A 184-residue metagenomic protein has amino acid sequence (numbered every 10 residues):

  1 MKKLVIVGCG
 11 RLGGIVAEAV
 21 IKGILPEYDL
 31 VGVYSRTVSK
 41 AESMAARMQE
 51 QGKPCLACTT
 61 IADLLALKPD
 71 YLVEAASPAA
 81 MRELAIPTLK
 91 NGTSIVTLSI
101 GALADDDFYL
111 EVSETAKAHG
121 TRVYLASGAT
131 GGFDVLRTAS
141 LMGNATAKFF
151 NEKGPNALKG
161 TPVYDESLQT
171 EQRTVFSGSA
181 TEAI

Functional and structural regions predicted by a protein language model:
M1-R47: N-terminal Rossmann-like dinucleotide-binding module
V7, I15, Y124, A129-I184: Active-site-lining helix/loop region of Rossmann-like oxidoreductase modules
V31, C55, D70: Conserved acidic residues
T37-L67: Conserved N-terminal Rossmann-fold NAD(P) cofactor-binding segment
K53-C55, N91-T93, A118-T121: A short helix->loop->beta-strand "cap" motif at the edges of active sites that frequently abuts
T59-K90, A102-D105: Beta-loop-alpha module in the N-terminal Rossmann-like domain of NAD(P)-dependent dehydrogenases, especially those
E74, T97, V123-S127: General beta-strand structural signal in soluble alpha/beta enzymes
I86, I100-T121: Rossmann-fold NAD(P)-binding glycine/threonine-rich loop
